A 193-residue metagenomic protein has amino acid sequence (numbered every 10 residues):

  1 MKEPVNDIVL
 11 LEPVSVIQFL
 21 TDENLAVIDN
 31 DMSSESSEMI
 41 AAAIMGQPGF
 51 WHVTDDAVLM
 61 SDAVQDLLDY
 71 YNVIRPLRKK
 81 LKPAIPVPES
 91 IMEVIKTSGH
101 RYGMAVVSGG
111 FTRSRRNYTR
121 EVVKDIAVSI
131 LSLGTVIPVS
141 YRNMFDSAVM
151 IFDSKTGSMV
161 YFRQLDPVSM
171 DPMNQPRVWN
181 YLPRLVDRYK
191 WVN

Functional and structural regions predicted by a protein language model:
M1-L20, T97-G99, G110-N193: C-terminal/domain-edge helix-coil "capping" segments
L20-G110, F162-Q164: N-terminal segment of the mature soluble domain
